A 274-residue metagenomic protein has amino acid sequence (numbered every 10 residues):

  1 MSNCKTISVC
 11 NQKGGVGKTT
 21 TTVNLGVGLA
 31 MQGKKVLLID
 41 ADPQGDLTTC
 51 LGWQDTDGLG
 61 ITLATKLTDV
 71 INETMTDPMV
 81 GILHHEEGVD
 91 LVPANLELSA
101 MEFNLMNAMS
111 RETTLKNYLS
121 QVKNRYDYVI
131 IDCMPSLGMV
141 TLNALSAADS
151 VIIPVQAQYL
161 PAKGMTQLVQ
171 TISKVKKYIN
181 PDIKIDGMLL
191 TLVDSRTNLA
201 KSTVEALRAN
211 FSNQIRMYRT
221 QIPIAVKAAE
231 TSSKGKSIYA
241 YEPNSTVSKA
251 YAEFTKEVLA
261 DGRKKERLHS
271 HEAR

Functional and structural regions predicted by a protein language model:
M1-R274: P-loop NTP-binding core
